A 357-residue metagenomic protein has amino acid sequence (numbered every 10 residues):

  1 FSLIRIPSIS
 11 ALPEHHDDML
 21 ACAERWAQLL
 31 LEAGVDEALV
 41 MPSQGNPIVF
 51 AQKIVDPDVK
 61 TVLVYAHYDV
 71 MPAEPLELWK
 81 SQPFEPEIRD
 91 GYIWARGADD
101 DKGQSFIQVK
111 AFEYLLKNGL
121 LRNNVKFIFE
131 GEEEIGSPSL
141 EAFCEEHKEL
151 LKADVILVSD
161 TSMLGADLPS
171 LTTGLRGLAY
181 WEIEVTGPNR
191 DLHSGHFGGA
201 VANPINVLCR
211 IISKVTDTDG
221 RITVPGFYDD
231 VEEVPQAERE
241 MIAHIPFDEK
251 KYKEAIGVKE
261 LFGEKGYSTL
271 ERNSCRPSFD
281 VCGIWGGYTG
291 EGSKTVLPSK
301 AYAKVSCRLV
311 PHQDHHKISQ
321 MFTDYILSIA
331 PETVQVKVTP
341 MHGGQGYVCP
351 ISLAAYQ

Functional and structural regions predicted by a protein language model:
F1-L76, K300, K317: N-terminal helical capping/dimerization or prosegment-like subdomains of hydrolases acting on amide or phosphate bonds
L30, G34, L116, H147 (+3 more regions): Structural signal for hydrophobic packing residues in well-ordered secondary-structure cores of soluble enzyme domains
Q44, A66-Y68, D90, A98 (+4 more regions): Fold-independent oxyanion-binding glycine-rich loops and adjacent beta-strand/coil segments at enzyme active sites
V59-F129: Active-site metal-coordination/substrate-binding segment of hydrolases, especially metallo-dependent peptidases
S81, R122, K152, G174-Y180 (+2 more regions): Short, solvent-exposed loop/turn segments at the edges of secondary structure
D99-G174: Acidic/histidine-rich catalytic neighborhood of metal-dependent amide-processing enzymes
M163-A166, Y180-Q357: Metal-dependent amide/peptide-bond hydrolase catalytic core, centered on the "pita-bread" metallohydrolase fold
